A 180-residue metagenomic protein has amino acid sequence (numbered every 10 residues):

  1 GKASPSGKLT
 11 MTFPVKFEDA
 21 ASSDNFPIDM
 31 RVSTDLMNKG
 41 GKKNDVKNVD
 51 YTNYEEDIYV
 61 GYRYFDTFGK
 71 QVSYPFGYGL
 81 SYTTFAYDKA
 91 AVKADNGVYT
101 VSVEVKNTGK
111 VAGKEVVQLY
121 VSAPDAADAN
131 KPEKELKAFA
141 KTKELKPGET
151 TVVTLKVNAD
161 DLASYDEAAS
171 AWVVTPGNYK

Functional and structural regions predicted by a protein language model:
G1-K114, Y120, P147, V173-K180: Secreted, periplasmic, or luminal enzymes acting at the cell surface/secretory milieu
F17, Q118-A127, K134-L136: Active/binding-pocket-proximal capping segment
N107-G109, A123-D125, A159-D161: Beta-strand elements of well-folded, non-transmembrane domains
A112-L119, P132, Y165-A168: Short, hydrophobic/aromatic beta-strand segments
A127-E167: Intrinsically disordered, low-complexity Pro/Gly/Ser/Thr-rich segments with frequent PxxP/GP/PP motifs and embedded
S164-P176: Secreted/periplasmic carbohydrate-active enzymes, especially glycoside hydrolases
